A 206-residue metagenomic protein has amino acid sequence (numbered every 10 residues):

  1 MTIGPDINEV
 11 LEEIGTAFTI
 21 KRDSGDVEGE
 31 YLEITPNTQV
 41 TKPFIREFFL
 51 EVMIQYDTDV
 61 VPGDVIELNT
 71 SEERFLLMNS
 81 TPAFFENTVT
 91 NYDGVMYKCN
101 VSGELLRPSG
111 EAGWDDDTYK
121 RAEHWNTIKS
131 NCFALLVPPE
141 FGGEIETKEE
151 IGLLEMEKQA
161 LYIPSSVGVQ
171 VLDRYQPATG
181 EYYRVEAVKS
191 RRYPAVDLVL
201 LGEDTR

Functional and structural regions predicted by a protein language model:
M1-T19, D115: Short boundary/loop segments of OB/S1/cold-shock single-stranded nucleic-acid-binding domains
R22-R206: Short, conserved turn/kink motifs that form compact alpha/beta structural patches or helix kinks used as
